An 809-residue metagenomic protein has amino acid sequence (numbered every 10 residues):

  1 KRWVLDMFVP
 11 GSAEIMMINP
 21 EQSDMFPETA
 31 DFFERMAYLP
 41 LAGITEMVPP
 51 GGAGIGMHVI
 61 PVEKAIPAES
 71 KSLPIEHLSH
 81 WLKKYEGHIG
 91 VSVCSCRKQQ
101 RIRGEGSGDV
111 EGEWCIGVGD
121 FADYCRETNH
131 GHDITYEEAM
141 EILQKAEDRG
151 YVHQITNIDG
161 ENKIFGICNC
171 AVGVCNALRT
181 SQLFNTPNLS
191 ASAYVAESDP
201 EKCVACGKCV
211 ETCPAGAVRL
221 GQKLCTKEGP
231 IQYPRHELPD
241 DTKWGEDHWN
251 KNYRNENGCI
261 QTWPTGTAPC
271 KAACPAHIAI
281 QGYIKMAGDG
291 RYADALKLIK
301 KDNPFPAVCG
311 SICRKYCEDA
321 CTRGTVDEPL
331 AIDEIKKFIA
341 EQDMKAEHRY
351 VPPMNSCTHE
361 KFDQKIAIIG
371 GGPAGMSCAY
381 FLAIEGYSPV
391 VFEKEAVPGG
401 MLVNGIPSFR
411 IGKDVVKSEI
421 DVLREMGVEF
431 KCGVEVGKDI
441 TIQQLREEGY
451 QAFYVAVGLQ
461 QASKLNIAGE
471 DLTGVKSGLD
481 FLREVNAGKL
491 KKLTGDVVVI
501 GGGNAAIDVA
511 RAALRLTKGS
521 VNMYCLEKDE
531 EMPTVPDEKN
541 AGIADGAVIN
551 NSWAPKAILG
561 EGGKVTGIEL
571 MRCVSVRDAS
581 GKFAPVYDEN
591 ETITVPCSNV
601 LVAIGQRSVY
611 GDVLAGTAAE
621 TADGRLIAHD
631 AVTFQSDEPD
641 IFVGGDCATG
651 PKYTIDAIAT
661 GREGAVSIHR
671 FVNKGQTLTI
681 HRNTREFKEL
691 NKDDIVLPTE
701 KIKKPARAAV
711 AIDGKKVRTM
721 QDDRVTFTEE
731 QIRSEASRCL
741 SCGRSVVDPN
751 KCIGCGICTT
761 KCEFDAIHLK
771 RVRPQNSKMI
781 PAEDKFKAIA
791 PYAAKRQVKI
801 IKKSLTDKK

Functional and structural regions predicted by a protein language model:
R2-Y38: Short, amphipathic alpha-helical interaction segments positioned at domain boundaries
W3-L5, Q154-G166, L183-T212, G216-P234 (+12 more regions): Ferredoxin-like iron-sulfur electron-transfer modules
A215-P269, I284, L330-I332, K336-K365 (+9 more regions): Flanking helices and flexible, charged tails adjoining ferredoxin-like Fe-S electron-transfer domains in multi-subunit
I339-E360, E385, S418-K438, A462-L516 (+1 more regions): Glycine-rich dinucleotide-binding loop and its adjacent helix/turn
Q364-V390, A505-L514: N-terminal Rossmann-like FAD-binding beta1-loop-alpha1 element of flavoenzymes
V391, E395-F430, V485, A510-A557 (+2 more regions): Rossmann-like dinucleotide-binding cores of NAD(P)H-dependent redox enzymes
D471-D496, I558, D578-P651: FAD-site-proximal beta/loop scaffold in flavoenzymes
V509, C647-V672: A conserved FAD-binding loop/helix module that cradles the flavin
